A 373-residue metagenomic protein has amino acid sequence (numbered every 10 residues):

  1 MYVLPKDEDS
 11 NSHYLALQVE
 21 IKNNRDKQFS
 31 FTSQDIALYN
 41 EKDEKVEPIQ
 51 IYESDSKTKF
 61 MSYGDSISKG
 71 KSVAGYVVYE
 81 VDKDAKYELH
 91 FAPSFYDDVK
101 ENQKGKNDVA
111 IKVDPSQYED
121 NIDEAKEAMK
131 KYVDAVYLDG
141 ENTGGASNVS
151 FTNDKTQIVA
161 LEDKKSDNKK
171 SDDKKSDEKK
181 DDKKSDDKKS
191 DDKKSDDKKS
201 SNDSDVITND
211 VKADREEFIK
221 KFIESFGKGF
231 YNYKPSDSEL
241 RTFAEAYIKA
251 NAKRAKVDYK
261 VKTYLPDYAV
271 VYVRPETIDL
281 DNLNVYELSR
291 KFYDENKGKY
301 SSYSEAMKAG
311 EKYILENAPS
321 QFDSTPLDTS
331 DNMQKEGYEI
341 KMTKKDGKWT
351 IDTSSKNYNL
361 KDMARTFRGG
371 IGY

Functional and structural regions predicted by a protein language model:
Y2-A16, K27-Q28, S66-S68, V261-T263: Short, solvent-exposed beta-strand/turn "edge" segments of beta-rich domains on protein surfaces
L4-S10, L280-Q334: Mixed-charge, low-complexity intrinsically disordered segments
L15-N23, V273: Short, well-ordered beta-strand segments enriched in hydrophobic/aromatic residues
K22-K71, N296, E305: The feature marks short-to-medium sequence segments in extracytoplasmic or secretory-pathway proteins
K45-I49, D97, G298, M333-G372: Short beta-strand edge/turn micro-motifs at domain boundaries
Q50-Y87, S324-Y338: Short, solvent-exposed, Trp/other aromatic-anchored flexible loops in extracytoplasmic proteins
E80-D108, S354: Short, surface-exposed ligand- or partner-binding patches at beta-edge/loop junctions that are enriched in aromatics
Q117-V257: Core segments of small alpha/beta cavity-forming domains
